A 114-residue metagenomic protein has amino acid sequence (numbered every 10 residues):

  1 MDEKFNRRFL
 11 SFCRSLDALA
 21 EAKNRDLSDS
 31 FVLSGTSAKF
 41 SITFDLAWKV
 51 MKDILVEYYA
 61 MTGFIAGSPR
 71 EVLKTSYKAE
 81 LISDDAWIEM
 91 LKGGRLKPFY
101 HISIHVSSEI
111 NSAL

Functional and structural regions predicted by a protein language model:
M1-L114: Solvent-exposed interaction patches of small proteins and small membrane subunits
